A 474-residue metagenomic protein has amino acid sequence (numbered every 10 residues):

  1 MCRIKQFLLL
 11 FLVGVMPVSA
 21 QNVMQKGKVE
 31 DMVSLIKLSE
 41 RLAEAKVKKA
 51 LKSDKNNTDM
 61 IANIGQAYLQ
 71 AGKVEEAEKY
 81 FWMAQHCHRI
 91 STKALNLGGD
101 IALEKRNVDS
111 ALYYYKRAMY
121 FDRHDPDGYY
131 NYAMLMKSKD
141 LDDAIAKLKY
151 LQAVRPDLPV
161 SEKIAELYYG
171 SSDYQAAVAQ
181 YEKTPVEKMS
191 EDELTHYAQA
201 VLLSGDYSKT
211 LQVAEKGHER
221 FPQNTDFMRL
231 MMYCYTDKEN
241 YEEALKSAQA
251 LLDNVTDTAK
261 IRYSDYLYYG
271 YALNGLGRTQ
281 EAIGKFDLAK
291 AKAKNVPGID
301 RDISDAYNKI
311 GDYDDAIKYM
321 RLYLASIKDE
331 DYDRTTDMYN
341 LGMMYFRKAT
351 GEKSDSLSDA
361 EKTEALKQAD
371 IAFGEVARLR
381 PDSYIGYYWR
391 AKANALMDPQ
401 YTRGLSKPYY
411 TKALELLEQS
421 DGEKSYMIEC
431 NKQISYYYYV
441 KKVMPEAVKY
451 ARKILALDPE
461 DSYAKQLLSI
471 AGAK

Functional and structural regions predicted by a protein language model:
M1-Q6, A20: Positively charged n-region of N-terminal signal peptides that target proteins for export
Q6-V15: Sec-dependent N-terminal signal peptides
P17, Q21-K441, Y463-K474: Alpha-solenoid helical repeat scaffolds
K449, I454, D458-I470: Alpha-helical oligomerization segments
